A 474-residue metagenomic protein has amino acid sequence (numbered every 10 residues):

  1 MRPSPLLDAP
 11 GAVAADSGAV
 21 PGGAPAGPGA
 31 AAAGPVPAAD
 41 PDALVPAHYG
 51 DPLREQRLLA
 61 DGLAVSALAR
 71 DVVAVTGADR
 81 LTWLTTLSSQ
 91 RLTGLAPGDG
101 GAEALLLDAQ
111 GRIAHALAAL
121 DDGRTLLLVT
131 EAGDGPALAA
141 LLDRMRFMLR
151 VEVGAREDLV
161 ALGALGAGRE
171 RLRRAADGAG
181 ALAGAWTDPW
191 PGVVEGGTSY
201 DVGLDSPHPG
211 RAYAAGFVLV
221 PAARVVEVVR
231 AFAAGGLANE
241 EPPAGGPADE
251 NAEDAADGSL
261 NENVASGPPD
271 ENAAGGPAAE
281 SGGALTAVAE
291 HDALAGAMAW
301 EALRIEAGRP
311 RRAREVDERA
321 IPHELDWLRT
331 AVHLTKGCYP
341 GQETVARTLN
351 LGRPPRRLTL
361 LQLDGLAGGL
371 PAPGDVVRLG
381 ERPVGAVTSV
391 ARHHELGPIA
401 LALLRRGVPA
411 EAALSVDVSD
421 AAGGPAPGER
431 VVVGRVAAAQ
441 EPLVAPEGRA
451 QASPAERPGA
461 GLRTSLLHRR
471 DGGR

Functional and structural regions predicted by a protein language model:
M1-A102, L107, G111-A114, L467-R474: Acidic, proline/glycine-enriched N-terminal capping motif
P10-P41, D177-A181, A234-E290, S419-R430: Intrinsically disordered, low-complexity terminal tails and inter-domain linkers enriched for S/T/G/P/D/E
V13, V20-A33, L328-V332, Q342 (+1 more regions): Glycine-rich, small/acidic residue-mixed loop/short-helix segments
D51-D61, A102-A116, R146-L149, P191-D205 (+1 more regions): Short amphipathic beta-strand starts and helix->beta connectors
A64-V65, D71-V72, A118-P242, E280-P310: Acidic, low-complexity central loop/insert segments
G77, L128, L165-G166, G341 (+2 more regions): Residue-level signal for inorganic ion chemistry
T85-T93, A140-M148, D177-G178, A234 (+3 more regions): Short, intrinsically disordered, mixed-charge
R311-V332, G337: Active-site loop ensemble at the mouth of alpha/beta enzyme cores that anchors a bound cofactor
